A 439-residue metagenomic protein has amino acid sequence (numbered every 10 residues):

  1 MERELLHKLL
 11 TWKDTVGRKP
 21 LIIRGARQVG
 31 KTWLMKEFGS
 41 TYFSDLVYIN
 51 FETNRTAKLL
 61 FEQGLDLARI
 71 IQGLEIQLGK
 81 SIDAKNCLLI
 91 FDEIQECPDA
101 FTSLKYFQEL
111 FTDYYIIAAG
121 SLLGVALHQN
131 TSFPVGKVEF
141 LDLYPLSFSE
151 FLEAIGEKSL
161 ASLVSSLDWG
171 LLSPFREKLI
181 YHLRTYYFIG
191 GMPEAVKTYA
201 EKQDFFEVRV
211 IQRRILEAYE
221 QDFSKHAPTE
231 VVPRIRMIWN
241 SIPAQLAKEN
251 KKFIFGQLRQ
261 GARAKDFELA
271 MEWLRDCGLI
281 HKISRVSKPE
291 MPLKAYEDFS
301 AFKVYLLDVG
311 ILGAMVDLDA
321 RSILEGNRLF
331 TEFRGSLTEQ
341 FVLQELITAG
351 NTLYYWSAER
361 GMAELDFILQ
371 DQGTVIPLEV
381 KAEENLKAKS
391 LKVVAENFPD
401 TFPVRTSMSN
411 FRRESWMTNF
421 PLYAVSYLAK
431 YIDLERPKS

Functional and structural regions predicted by a protein language model:
M1-V16: Pre-Walker A adenine-sensing motif
I23: Hydrophobic anchor at the beta1->P-loop junction of P-loop NTPases
K31: Conserved lysine of the Walker
L34, F38: Hydrophobic positions on the alpha1 helix immediately C-terminal to the Walker A/P-loop
T53-A84: Short glycine-rich substrate-engagement loop in P-loop NTPases that contacts/grips substrate
I90, Y115-S121, D142: Structural recognition of the conserved hydrophobic beta-strand(s) that form the central parallel beta-sheet of P-loop
L127-A247: Interdomain motor-coupling "hinge/lid" segment immediately C-terminal to the ATP-binding subdomain of NTP-driven enzymes
K197-E364, I368-Q370: Accessory nucleic acid-recognition modules appended to NTPase machines
